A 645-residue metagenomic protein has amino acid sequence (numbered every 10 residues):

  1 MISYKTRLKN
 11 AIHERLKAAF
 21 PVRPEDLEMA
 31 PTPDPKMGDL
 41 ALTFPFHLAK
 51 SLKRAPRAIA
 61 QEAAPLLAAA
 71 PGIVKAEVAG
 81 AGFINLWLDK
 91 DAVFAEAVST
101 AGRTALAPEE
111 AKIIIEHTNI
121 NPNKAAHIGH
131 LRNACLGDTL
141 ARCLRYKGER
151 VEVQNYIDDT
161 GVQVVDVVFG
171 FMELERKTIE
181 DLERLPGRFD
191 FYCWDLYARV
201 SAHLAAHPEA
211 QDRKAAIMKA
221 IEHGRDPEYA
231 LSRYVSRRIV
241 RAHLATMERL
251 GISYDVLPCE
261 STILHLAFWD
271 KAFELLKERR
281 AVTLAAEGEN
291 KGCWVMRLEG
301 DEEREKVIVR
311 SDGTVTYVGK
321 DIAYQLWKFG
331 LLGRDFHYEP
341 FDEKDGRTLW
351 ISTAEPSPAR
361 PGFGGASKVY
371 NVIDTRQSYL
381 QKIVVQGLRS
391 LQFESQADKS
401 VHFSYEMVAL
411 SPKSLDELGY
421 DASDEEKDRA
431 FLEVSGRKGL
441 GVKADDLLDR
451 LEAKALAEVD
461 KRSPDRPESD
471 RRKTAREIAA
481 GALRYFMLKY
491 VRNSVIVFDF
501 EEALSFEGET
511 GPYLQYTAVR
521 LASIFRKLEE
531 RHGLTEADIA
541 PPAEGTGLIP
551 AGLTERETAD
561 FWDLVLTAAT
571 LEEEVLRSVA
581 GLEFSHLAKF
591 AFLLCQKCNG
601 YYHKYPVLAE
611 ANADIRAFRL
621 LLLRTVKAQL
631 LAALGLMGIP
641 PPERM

Functional and structural regions predicted by a protein language model:
M1-F94, A107-M645: Non-catalytic interaction-recognition regions
A95-T100: Short, charged, solvent-exposed linker or helix-capping segments at domain edges/interfaces that act as flexible hinges
